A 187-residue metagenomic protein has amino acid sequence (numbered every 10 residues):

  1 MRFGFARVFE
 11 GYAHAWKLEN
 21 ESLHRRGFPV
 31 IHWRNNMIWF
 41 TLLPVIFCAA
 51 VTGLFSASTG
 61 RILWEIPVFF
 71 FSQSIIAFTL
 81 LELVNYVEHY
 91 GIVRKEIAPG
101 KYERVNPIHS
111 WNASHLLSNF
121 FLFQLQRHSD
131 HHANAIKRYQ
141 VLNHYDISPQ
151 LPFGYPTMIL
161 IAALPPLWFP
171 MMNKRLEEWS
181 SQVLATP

Functional and structural regions predicted by a protein language model:
M1-M37, E65, F70, I76-P187: Cytosolic/stromal cytosol-facing helical appendages immediately following the last transmembrane segment
N36-C48: Core segments of transmembrane alpha-helices that mediate helix-helix packing or line hydrophobic substrate/ligand
V45, Q73-S74: Extracytoplasmic, non-cytosolic globular domains
F47-V51, F55, L80, V84: Alpha-helical membrane-inserting segments
A50-F69: Helix-coil boundary and interhelical linker segments in multi-pass alpha-helical membrane proteins
